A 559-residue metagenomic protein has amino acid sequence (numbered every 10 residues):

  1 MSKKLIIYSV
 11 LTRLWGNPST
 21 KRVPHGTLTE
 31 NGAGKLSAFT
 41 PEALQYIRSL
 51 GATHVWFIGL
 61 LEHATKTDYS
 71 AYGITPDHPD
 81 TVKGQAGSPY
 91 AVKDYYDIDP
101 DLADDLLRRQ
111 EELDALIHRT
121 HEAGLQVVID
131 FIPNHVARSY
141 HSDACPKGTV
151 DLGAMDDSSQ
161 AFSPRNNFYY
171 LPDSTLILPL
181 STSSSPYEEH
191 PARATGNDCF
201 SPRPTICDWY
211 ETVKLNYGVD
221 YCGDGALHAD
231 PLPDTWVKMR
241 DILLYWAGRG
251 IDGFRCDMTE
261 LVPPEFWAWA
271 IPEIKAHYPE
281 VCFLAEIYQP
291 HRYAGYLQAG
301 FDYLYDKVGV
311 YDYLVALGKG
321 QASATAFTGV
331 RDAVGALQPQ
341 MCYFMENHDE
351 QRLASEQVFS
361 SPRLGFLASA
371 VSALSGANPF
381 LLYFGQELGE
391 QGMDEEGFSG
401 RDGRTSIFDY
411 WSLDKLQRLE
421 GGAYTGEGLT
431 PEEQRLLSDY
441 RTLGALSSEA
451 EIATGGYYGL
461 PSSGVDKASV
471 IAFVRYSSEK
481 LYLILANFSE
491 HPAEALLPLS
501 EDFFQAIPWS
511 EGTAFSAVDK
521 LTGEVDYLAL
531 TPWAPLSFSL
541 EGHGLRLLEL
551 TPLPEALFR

Functional and structural regions predicted by a protein language model:
M1-Q126, N134-V136, H141-C145, T149-D151 (+4 more regions): N-terminal structural segment of carbohydrate-active enzymes
S2-K3, I7, L11, A91-V92 (+8 more regions): Alpha-amylase-like alpha-glycosidases and glucanotransferases acting on alpha-linked glucans and related
K3, P18, T65, D80 (+2 more regions): Loop/helix patches that line or flank the sugar-binding groove of alpha-linked glycan CAZymes
T12-L14, L61, D99-L102, P133-H135 (+8 more regions): Short, flexible loop/turn elements at secondary-structure junctions
G16-S19, H63-Y69, H135-S142, V262-F266 (+5 more regions): Short catalytic/ligand-binding loop motif for oxyanion handling, primarily in non-cytosolic enzymes, centered on
P18-S37, Q357-S361, V525-S537: Short, polar loop/linker segments at the starts of domains and inter-domain junctions
H54-G59, V127-F131, R255-C256, L382-G385: Short beta-strand segments at enzyme active-site cores
E490-R559: C-terminal beta-sandwich/jelly-roll accessory domains of carbohydrate-active enzymes
